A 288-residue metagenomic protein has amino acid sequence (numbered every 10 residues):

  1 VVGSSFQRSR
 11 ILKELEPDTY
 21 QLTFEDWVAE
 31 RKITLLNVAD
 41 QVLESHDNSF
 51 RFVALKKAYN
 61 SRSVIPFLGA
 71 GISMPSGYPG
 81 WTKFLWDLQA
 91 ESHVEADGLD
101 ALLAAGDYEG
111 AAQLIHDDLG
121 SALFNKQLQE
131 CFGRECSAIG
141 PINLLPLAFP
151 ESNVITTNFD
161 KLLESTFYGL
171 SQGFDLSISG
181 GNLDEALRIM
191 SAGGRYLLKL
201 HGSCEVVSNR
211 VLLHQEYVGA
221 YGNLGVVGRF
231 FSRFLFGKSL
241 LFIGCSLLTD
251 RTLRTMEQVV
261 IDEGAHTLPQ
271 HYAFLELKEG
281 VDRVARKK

Functional and structural regions predicted by a protein language model:
V1-S239, I243-K288: Conserved catalytic-core helix/loop/strand module for nucleotide-ribose chemistry
